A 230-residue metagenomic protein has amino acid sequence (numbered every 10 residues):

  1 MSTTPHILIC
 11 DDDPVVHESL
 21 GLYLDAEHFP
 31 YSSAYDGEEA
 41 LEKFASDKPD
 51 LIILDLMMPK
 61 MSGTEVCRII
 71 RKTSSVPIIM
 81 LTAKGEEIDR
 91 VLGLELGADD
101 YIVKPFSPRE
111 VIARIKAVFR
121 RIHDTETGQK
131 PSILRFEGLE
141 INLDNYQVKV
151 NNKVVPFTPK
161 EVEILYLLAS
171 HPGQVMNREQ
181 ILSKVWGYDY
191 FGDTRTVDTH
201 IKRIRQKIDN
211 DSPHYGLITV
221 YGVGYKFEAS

Functional and structural regions predicted by a protein language model:
P5-H6, A117-V175, E179, S230: Short, Lys/Arg-enriched segments at the junction into DNA-binding effector domains of transcriptional regulators
C10-D11, A34, I52, I102: Conserved sequence signature across two-component system core domains
D11, D55, T82: Active-site residues of response regulator receiver
D13-S32: Two-component/phosphorelay signaling modules centered on CheY-like receiver
S33-E42, G63: Helix N-cap/capping motif at the beta->alpha junctions
D47-I53, M58: Active-site beta3 strand of CheY-like receiver
K60-S62, R68-K72, P77-R135: Basic, amphipathic DNA-recognition helix from helix-turn-helix-like DNA-binding domains
Q147-V223: Positively charged, aromatic-enriched patches within helix-turn-helix-type DNA-binding elements, predominantly
